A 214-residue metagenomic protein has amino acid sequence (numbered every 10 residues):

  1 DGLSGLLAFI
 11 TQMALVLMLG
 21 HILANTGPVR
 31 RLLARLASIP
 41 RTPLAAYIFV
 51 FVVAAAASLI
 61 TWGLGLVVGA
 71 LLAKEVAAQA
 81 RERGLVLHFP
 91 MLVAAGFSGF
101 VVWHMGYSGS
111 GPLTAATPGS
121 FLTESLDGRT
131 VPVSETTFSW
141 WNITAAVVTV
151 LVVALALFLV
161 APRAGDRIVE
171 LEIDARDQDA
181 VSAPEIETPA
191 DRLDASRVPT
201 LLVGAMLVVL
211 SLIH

Functional and structural regions predicted by a protein language model:
D1-A14, F138-V148, L155-I213: Hydrophobic transmembrane alpha-helices of multi-pass small-molecule transporters
D1-Q79: Membrane-embedded alpha-helical segments and adjacent helix-loop junctions characteristic of multi-pass solute
G5, I48, R83-F97, S196-L201: Alpha-helical transmembrane segments and their helix-start/interface "positive-inside/aromatic belt" motifs in integral
L7, T11, P43, Y47 (+7 more regions): Amphipathic, alpha-helical segments enriched in basic
H21, H88, H104, D194-P199 (+1 more regions): Histidine (H) residue identity feature
A55-L59, F97-M105, V209-I213: Aromatic-anchored segments of alpha-helical transmembrane domains
L64-V68, H104-S110, S182-E187: Short, charged low-complexity intrinsically disordered segments located at boundaries of structured domains
A73-I168: Membrane-core helix-loop-helix motifs of multi-pass transport proteins
